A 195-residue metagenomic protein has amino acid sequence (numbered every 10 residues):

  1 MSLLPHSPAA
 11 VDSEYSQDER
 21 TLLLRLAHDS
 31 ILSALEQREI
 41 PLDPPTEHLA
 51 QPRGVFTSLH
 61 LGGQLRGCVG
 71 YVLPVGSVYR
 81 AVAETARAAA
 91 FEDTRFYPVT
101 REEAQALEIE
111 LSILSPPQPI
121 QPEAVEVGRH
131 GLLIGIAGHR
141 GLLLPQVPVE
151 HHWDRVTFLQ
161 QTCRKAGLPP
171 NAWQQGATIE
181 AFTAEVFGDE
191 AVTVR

Functional and structural regions predicted by a protein language model:
M1-R195: Basic nucleic-acid-binding interfaces
